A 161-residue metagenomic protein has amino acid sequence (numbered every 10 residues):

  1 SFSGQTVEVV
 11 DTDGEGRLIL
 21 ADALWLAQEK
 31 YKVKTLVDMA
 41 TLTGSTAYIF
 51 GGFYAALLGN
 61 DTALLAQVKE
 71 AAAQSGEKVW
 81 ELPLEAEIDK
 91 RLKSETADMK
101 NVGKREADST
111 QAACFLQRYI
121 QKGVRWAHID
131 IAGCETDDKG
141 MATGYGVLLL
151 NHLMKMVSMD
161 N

Functional and structural regions predicted by a protein language model:
S1-N161: A generic structural signal for tightly packed, nonpolar segments enriched in small/aliphatic residues
